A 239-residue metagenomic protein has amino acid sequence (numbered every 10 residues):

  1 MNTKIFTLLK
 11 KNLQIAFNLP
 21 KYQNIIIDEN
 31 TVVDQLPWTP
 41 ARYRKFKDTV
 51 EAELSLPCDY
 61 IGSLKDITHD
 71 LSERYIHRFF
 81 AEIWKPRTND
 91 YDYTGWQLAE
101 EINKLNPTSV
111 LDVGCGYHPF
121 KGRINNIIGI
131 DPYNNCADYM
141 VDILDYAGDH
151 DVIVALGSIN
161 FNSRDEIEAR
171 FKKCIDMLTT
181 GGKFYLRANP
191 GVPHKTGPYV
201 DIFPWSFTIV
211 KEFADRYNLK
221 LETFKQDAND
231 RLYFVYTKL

Functional and structural regions predicted by a protein language model:
T3-D145, D165, K183-L239: Class I (Rossmann-like) S-adenosyl-L-methionine-dependent methyltransferase catalytic domain, capturing the SAM-binding
V154: A conserved beta-strand element that flanks and buttresses the S-adenosyl-L-methionine
S158: Hydrophobic adenine-recognition pocket in adenosine-nucleotide-binding enzymes
F161-K173: A short, conserved alpha-helix within the catalytic core of class I
K173-T180: Conserved helix-to-beta-strand junction in the class I
